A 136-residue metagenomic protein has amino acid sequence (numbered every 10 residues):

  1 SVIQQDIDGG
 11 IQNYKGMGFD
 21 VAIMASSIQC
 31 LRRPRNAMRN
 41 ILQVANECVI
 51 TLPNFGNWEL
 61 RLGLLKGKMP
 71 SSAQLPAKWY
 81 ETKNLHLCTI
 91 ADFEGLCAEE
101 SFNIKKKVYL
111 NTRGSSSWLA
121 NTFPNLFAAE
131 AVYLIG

Functional and structural regions predicted by a protein language model:
S1-N13: Conserved SAM-binding strand-loop segment of SAM-dependent methyltransferases
V2, A22, E47-V49: Short, well-ordered beta-strand core segments
D8-G9, I28-R33, R113-S116: Short beta->alpha connector loops
Q12-V21: A short acidic, Gly/Pro-enriched loop at the edge of an enzyme's catalytic core that lines a small-molecule cofactor
D20-P34, L52: A short SAM/SAH-binding and catalytic strip from SAM-dependent methyltransferases
R35-Q43, E47-G136: S-adenosyl-L-methionine-dependent methyltransferase catalytic module, highlighting the catalytic core
